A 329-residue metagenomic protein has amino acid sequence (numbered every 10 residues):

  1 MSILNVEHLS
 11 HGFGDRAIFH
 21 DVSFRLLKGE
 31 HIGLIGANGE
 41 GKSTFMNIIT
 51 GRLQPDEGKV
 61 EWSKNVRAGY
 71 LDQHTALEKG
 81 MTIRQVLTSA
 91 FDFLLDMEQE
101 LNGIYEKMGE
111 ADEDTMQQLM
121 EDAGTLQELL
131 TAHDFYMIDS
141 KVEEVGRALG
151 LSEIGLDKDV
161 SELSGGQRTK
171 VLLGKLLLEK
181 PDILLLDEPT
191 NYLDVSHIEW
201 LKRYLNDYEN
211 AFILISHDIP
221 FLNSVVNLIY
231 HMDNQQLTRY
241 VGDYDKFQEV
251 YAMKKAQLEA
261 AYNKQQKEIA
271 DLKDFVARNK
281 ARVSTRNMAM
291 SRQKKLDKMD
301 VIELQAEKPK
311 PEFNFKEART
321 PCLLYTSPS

Functional and structural regions predicted by a protein language model:
M1-Y262, F315-P328: ABC ATP-binding cassette signature C-motif
F24-K28, R282-N287, E307: Short low-complexity stretches enriched in small and charged residues
T125, D274-A277, A281, F313-A318: Alpha-helical coupling/stalk and coiled-coil linker elements that connect catalytic or binding modules and transmit
H133-M137, V283, E303: Short secondary-structure junctions and interdomain/linker hinges
I154, K267, E307: Short, flexible active-site-proximal loops enriched in glycine and acidic residues
V250-F275, N279-I302: Intracellular alpha-helical coupling/juxtamembrane segments of multi-pass membrane proteins
E303-T320: Short, flexible cytosolic linker that couples an ABC transmembrane/permease module to its adjacent nucleotide-binding
